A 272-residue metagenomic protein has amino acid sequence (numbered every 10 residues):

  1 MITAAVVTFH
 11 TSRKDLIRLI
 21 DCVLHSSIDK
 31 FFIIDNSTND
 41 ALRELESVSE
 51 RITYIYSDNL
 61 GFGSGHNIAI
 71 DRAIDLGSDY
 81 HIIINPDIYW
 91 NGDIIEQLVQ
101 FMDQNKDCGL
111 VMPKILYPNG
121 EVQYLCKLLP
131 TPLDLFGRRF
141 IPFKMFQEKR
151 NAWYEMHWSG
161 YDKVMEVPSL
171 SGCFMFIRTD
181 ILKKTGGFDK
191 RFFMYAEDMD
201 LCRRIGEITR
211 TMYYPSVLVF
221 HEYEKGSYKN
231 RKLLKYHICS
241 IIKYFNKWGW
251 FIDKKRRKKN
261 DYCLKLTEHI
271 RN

Functional and structural regions predicted by a protein language model:
T11-H25: Short, well-formed alpha-helical segments that are part of the catalytic scaffolds of diverse glycosyltransferases
I33-E44: A conserved acidic beta->alpha catalytic loop
S57-L76: Glycine-rich, basic loop-to-helix element that forms the pyrophosphate-binding segment of sugar-nucleotide handling
S78-Y89: Short beta-strand-to-loop acidic/aromatic patch adjacent to the donor-nucleotide binding site
Y89-L125: Conserved donor NDP-sugar-binding/catalytic core segment of glycosyltransferases
P130-V167: Short, flexible, basic/aromatic active-site loop/helix in glycosyltransferases
S159-D162, P168-G187, R191-L218: A short, conserved alpha-helix in the catalytic core of glycosyltransferases
R203, E207-N272: Active-site-adjacent helix/loop segment of glycosyltransferases that harbors family-specific signature motifs
